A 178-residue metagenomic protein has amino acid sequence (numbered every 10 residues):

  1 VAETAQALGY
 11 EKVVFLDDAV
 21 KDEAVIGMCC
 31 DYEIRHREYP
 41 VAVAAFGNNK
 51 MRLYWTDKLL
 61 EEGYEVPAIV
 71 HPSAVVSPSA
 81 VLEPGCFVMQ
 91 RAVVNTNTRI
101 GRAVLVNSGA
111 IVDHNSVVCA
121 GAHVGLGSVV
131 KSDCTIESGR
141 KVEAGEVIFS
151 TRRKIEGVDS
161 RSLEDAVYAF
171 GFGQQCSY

Functional and structural regions predicted by a protein language model:
V1-F46: A solvent-exposed beta-alpha-beta segment
A2-A5, Y54-K58, I100, K154: Short amphipathic alpha-helical segments
K21-E33, Y64, S160-A166, G173-Q174: Active-site regions of enzymes building and remodeling cell-envelope glycoconjugates
I26, E61, G85-F87: Short, hinge-like loop/turn segments at secondary-structure boundaries
A44, R52-V70, S77: Glycine/small-residue-rich loop that forms an oxyanion/phosphate-binding "nest" at active or ligand-binding sites
K50-M51, V81: Short alpha-helical
M51-L53, E164-D165: Short, cationic motifs built from Arg/Lys/His that form the positively charged side of catalytic pockets
A68-C176: Structural signal for interior beta-strand "rungs" in well-ordered beta-sheet cores of soluble enzyme domains
